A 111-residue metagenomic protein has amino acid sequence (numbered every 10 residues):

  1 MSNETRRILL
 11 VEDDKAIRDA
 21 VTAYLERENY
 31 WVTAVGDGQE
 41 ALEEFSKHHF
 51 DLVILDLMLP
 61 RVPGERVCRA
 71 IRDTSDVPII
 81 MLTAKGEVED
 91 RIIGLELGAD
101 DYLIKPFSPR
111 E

Functional and structural regions predicted by a protein language model:
M1-E111: N-terminal/domain-start alpha-helical segments
